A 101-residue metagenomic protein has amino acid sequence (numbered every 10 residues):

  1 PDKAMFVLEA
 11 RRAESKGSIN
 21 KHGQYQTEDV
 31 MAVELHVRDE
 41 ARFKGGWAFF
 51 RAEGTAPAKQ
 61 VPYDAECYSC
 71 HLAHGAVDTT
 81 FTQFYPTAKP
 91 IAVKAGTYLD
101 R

Functional and structural regions predicted by a protein language model:
P1-R101: Sequence context surrounding c-type heme c attachment/ligation sites in exported
